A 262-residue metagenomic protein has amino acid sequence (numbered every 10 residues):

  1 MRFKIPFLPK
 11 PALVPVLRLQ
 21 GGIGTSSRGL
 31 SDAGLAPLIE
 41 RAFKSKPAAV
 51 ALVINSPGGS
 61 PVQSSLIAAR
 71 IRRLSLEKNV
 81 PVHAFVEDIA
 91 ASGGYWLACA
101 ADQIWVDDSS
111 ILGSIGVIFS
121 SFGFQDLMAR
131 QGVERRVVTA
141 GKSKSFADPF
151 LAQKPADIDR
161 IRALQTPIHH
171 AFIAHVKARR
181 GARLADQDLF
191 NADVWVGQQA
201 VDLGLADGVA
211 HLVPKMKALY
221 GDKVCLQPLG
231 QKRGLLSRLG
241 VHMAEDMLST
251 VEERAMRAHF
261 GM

Functional and structural regions predicted by a protein language model:
M1-D107, I118-M262: N-terminal organellar transit peptides
I111: Short glycine/proline-centered loop/turn elements that form peptide/ligand docking sites
